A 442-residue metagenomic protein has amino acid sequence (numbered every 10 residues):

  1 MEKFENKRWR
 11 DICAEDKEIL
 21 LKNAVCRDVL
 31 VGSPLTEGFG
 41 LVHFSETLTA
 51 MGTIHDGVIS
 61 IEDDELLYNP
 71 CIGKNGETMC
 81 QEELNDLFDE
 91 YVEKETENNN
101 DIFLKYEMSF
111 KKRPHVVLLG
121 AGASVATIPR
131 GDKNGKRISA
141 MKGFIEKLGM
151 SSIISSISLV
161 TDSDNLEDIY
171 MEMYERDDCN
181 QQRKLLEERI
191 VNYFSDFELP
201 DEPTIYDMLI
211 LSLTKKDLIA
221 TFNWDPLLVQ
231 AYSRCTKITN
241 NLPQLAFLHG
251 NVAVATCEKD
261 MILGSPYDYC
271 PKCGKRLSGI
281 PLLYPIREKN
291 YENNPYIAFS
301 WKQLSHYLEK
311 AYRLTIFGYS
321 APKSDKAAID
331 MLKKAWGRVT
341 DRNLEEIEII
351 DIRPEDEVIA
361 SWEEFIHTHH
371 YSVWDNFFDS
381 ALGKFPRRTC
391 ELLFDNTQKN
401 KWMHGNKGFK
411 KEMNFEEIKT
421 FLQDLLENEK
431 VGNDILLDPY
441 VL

Functional and structural regions predicted by a protein language model:
V42-M51: Acidic, low-complexity, intrinsically disordered interaction modules
H43, S60, V116-G120, L218-N223 (+3 more regions): A structural signal for short, well-ordered beta-strand segments and their strand-loop junctions that often border
D56-L119, V125-T127, Q303-L442: SIR2/sirtuin-family catalytic core signature
D56-L228, T236-K237, L442: Gly/serine-rich nucleotide phosphate-binding loop at the start of the catalytic core of nucleotide/ADP-ribose-handling
R130-F144, S233-I238, L263, I329-K333 (+1 more regions): Short secondary-structure boundary/capping segments
I157-Y170, Y174, I205-Y296: Extended, H/D-rich, highly charged conserved domains that either
N290-L308: TIR-domain catalytic/interaction hotspot
